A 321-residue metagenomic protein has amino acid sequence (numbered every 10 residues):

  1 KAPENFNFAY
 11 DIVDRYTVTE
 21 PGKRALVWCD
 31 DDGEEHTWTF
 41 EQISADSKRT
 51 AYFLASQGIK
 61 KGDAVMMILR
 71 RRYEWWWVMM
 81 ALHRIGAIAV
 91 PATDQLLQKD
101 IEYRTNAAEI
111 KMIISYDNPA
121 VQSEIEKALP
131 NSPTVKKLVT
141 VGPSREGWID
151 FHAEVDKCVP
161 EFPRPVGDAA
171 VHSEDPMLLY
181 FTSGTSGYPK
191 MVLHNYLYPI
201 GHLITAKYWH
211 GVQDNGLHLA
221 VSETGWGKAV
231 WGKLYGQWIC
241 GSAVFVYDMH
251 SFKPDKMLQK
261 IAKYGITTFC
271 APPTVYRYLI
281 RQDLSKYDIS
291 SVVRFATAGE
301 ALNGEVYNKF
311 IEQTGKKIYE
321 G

Functional and structural regions predicted by a protein language model:
P21-R24, T140-E146, D156-F181, Y188 (+2 more regions): Conserved pre-ATP/AMP-binding loop-to-beta segment of ANL
G22, L26-M80, L97-E102, H152 (+2 more regions): Conserved AMP-binding/adenylate-forming core of the ANL superfamily
H36-E41, A169-A170, M177-G201: Conserved AMP-binding A3 loop
S44-T50, V159-E161, S173, V192-Q213 (+2 more regions): Conserved structural elements of the adenylate-forming
S56, M80, R84-D156: Structural core segment of the AMP-binding/adenylate-forming
L69-R70, A87-T105, D117-E124, S222-T224 (+2 more regions): ATP-dependent adenylate-forming carboxylate-activation enzymes
V155, I239, I266-C270, R281-G321: Gly/Ser/Thr-rich phosphate-binding loop
I200-A220, T224-T267, Q282: Conserved AMP-binding/adenylation subdomain of ANL enzymes
